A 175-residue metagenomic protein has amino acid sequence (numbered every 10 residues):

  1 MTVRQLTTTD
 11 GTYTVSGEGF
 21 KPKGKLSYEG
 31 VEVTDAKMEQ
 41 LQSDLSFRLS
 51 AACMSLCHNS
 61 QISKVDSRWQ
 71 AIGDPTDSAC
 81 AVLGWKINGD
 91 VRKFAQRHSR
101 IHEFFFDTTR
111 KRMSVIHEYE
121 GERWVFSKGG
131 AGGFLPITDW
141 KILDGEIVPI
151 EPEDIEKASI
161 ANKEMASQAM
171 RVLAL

Functional and structural regions predicted by a protein language model:
M1-L175: Conserved cytosolic headpiece of P-type ATPases
